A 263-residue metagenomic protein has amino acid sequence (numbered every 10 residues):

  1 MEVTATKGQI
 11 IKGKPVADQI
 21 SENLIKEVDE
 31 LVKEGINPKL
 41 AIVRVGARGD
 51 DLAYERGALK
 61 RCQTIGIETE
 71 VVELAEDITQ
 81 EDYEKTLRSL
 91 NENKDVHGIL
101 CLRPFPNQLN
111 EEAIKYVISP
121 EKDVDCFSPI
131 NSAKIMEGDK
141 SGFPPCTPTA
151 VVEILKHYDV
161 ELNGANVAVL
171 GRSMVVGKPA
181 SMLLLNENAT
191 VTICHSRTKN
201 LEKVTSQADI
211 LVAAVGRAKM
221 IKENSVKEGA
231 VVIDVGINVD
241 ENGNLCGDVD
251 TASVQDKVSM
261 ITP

Functional and structural regions predicted by a protein language model:
E2-S21: N-terminal amphipathic/basic leader segments beginning at the initiator methionine
I10, I20-K26, E34, R44 (+2 more regions): Adenosine-phosphate binding glycine-rich loop
I11, G98-L162: Anion-binding alpha/beta catalytic cores of soluble intermediary-metabolism enzymes, centered on
V45-L59, D139-V231, D240, C246-Q255: Glycine-rich phosphate/diphosphate-binding loop of Rossmann-like nucleotide-binding domains
C62-D77, V191-I193: Short beta-strand elements in bilobed, periplasmic/extracellular small-molecule ligand-binding domains
D82-K94: Short, well-structured alpha-helical segments in soluble
R103, V215, V235-G236: Glycine-rich, N-terminal phosphate-binding loop of Rossmann-like dinucleotide-binding domains
E112-S132, G236-P263: Rossmann-fold NAD(P)-binding glycine/threonine-rich loop
